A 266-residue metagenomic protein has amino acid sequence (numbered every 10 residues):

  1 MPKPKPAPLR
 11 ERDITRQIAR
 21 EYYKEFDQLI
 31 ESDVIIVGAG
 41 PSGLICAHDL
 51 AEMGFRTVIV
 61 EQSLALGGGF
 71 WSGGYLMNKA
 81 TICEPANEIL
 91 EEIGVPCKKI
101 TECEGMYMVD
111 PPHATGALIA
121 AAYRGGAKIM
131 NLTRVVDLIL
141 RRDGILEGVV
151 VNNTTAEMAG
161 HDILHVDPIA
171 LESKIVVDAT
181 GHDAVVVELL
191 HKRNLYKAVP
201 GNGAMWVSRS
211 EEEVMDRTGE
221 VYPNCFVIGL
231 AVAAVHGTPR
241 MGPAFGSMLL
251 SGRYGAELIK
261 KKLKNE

Functional and structural regions predicted by a protein language model:
M1-V34, N153-T155, G203-V207, E212 (+1 more regions): Extreme N-terminal leader/targeting segments of oxidoreductases
R12, Q62-A86: Conserved N-terminal glycine-rich FAD pyrophosphate-binding loop of Rossmann-like flavoproteins
I35, A51-W71: Glycine-rich FAD pyrophosphate-binding loop
I35-V37, V60, A170-H182: Short hydrophobic core segments
G38-S42: Glycine-rich Rossmann-fold phosphate-binding loop(s) that bind the pyrophosphate of adenine dinucleotide cofactors
G94-V176: Feature captures the FAD/FMN-dependent oxidoreductase FAD-binding
A159, D178-N194: Flavin (primarily FAD) binding-site architecture
V232-E266: A conserved FAD-binding loop/helix module that cradles the flavin
